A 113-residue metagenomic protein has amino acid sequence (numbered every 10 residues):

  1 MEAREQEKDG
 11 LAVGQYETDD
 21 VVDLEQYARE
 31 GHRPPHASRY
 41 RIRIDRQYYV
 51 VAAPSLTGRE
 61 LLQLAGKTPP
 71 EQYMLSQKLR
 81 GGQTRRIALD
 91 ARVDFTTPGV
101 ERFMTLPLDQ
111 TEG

Functional and structural regions predicted by a protein language model:
M1-H36: Charged, low-complexity intrinsically disordered regulatory segments in eukaryotic signaling
L11, G31-H36, Y40, Q72 (+1 more regions): Terminal and domain-boundary regions
R43-T57: Short, contiguous acidic and Ser/Thr-rich linear segments
I44, M74-T97: Short acidic beta-strand-loop surface patches of small beta-rich interaction domains
L56-E60, R92: Short, structural beta-strand-to-alpha-helix junction motif
E60-G66: A short, charged, amphipathic alpha-helix used as a generic interaction element across diverse proteins
G66-S76: LysM (lysin motif) carbohydrate-binding repeats in extracellular/periplasmic proteins that recognize
V93-G113: Helix-rich interaction surfaces within compact, conserved domain-sized segments that mediate assembly or partner
